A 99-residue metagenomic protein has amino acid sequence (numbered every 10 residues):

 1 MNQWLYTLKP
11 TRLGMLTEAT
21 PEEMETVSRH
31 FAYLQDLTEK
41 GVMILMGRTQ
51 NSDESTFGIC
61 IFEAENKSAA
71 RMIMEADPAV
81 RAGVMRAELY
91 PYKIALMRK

Functional and structural regions predicted by a protein language model:
M1-K99: Conserved, structured core segments of small domains
